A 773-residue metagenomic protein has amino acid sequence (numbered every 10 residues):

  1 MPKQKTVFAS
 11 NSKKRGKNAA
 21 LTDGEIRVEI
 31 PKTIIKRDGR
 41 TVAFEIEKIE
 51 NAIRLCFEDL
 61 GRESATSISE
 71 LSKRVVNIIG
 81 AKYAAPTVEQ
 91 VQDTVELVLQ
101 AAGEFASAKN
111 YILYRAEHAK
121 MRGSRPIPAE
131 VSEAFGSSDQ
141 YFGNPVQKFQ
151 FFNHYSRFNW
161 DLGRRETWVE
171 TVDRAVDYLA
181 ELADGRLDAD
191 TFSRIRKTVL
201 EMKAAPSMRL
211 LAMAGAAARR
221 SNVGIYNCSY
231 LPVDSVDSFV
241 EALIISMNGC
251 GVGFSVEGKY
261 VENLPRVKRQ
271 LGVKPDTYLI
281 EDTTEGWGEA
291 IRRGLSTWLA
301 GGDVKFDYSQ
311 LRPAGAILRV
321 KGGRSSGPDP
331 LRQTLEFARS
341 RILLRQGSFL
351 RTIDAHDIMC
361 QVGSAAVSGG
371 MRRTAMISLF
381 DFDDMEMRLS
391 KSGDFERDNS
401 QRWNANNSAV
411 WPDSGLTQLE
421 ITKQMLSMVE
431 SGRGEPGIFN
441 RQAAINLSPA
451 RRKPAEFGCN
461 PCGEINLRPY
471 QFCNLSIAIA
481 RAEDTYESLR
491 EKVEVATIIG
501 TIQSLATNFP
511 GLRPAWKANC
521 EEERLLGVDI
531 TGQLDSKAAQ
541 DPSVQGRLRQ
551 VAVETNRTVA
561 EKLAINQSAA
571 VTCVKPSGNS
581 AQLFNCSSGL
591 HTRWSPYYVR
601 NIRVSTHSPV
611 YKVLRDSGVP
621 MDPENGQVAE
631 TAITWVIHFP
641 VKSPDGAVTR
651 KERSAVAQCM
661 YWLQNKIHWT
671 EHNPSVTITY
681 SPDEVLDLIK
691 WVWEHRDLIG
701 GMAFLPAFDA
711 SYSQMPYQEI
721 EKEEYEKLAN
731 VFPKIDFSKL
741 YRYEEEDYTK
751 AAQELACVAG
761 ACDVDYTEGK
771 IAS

Functional and structural regions predicted by a protein language model:
M1-S773: Extended catalytic cores of very large enzyme megasubunits
